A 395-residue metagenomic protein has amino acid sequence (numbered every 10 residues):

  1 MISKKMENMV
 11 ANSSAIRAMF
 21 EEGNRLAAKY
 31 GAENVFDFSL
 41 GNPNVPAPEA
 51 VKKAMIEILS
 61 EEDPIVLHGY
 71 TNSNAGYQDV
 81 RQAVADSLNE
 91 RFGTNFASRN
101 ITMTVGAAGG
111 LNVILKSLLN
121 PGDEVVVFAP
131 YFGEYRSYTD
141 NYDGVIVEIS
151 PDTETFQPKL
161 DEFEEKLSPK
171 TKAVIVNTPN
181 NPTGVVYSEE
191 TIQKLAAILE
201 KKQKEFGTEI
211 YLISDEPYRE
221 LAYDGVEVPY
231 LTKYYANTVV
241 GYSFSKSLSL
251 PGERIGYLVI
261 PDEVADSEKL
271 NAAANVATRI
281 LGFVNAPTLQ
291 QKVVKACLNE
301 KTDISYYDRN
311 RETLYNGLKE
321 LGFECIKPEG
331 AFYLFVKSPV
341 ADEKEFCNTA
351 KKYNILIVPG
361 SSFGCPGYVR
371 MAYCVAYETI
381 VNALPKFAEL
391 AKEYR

Functional and structural regions predicted by a protein language model:
I2-G106, V113, C297-E300, E393-R395: N-terminal small-domain helix-loop-helix segment of the aminotransferase-like
R25-A32, R91-G93, I198-I210, D262-E268 (+1 more regions): Alpha-helix termini
V35-D37, G241, E324-E329, S361-S362: Short beta-strand
P64-G207, R219-Y234, I380, A388: Conserved core of the PLP fold type I
D86, E90, E164-E165, N299 (+2 more regions): PLP-dependent enzyme catalytic core of the Aspartate aminotransferase-like
A236-D308, A391: Conserved core segment of the aminotransferase class I/II
T288-K295, Y307-K319, C325-K337, G367: Conserved glycine-rich beta-strand-loop-beta hairpin in the small C-terminal domain of fold type I
